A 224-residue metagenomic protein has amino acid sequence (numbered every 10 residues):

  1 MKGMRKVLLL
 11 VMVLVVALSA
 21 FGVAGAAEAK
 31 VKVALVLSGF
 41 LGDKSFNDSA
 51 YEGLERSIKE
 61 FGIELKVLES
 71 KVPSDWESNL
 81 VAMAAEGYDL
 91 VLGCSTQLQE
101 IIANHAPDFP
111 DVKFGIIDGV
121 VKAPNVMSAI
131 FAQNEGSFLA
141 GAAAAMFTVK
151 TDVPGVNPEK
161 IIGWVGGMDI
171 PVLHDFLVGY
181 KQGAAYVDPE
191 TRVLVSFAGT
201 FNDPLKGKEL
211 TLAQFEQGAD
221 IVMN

Functional and structural regions predicted by a protein language model:
M1-V31: Short, low-complexity disordered leader/linker segments with a strong preference for bacterial N-terminal type II
A27-N224: A residue-level marker of the well-folded mature domains of exported/periplasmic proteins
